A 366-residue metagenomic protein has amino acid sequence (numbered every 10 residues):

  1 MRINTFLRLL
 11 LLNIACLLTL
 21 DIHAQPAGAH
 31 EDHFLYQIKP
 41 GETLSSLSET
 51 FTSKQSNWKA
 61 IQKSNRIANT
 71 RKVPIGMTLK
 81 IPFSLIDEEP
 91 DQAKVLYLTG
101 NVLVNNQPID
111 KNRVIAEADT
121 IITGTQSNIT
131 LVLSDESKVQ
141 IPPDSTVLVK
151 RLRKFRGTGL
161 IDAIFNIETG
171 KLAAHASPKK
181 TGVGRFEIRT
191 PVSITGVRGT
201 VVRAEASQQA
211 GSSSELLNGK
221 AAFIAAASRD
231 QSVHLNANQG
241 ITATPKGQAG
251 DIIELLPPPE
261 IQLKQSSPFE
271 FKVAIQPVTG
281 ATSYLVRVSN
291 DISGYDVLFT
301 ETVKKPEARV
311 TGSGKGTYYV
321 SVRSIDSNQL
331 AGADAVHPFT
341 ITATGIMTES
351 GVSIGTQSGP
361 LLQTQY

Functional and structural regions predicted by a protein language model:
Q25-H30, S53-P90: Extracellular LysM carbohydrate-binding repeats and other cell-envelope/extracellular binding modules
P26-T52: Primarily a LysM-type cell-wall glycan-binding module
P74-T78, F83-F269, G345-E349, S353-Q357 (+1 more regions): Flexible, surface-exposed loop/linker segments and immediately adjacent secondary-structure boundaries
F269-G280: Conserved aromatic anchor
L298-K304: Short beta-strand segments within Ig-like beta-sandwich modules, predominantly Fibronectin type-III
V310-Y319: Surface-exposed, short loops/turns at beta-strand junctions within beta-sandwich domains
S327-I346: Extracellular fibronectin type III
